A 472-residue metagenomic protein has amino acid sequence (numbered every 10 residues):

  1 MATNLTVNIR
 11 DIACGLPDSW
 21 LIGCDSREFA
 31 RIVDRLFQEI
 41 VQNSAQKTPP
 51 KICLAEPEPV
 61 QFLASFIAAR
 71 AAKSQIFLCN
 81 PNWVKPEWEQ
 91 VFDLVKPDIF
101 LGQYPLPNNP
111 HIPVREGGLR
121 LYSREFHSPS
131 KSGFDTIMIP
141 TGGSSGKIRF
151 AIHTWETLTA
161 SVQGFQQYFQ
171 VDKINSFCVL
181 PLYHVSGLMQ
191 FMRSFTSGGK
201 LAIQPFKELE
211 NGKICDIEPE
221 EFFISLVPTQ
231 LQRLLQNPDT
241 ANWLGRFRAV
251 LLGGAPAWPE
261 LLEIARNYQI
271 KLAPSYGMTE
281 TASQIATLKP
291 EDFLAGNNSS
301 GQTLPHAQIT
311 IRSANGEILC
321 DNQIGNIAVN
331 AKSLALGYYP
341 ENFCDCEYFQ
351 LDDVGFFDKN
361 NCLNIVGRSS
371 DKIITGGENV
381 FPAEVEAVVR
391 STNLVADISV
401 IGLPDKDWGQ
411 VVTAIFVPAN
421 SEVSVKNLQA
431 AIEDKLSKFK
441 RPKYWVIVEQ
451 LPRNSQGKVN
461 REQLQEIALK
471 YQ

Functional and structural regions predicted by a protein language model:
T3-V7, D11-C14, L119-R120, R124-P140 (+2 more regions): Conserved pre-ATP/AMP-binding loop-to-beta segment of ANL
C24, E39-N82, V179, N379: Conserved AMP-binding/adenylate-forming
L54, A331, V354-K440: AMP-binding/adenylate-forming catalytic core of the ANL superfamily
D93-Q103, R149-L234, A249, A273: AMP-binding/adenylate-forming
F223-L226, L235-G296: Gly/Ser/Thr-rich phosphate-binding loop
G296, Q308-V329, K359-N360, S421-V425 (+1 more regions): Conserved beta-loop-beta connector loops within the AMP-binding
Q302-H306, E317-E347, E378-V380: Conserved ATP/PPi-binding loop(s) of AMP-dependent carboxylate-activating enzymes
L436-K458: AMP-binding/adenylate-forming catalytic domain of the ANL superfamily
